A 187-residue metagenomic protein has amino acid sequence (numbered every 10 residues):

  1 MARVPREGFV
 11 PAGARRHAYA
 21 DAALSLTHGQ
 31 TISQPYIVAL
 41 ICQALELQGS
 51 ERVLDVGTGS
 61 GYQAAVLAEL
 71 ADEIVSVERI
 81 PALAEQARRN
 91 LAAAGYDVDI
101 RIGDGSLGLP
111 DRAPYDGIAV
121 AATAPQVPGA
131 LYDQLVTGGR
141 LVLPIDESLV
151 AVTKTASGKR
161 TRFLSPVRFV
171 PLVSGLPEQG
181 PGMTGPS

Functional and structural regions predicted by a protein language model:
M1-A2, E7-G8, A14, H28-G29 (+4 more regions): Short secondary-structure boundary micro-motifs
A2-L54, Y62-V66, L70, L83-A94 (+1 more regions): Class I SAM-dependent transferase core
E46-S157: Conserved nucleotide-cofactor-binding alpha/beta core module
Y115, Q179-G180: Short, surface-exposed amphipathic charged segments that create phosphate/polyanion-binding patches used for binding
M183-S187: Catalytic, metal-anchored helix/loop core of enzyme active sites in primary metabolism
